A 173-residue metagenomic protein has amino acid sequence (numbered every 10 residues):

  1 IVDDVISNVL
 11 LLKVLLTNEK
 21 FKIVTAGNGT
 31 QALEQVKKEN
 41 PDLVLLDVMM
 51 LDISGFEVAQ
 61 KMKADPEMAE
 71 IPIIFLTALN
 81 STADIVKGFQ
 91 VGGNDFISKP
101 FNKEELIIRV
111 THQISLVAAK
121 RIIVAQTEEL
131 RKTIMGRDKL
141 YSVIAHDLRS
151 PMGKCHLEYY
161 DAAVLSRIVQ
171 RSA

Functional and structural regions predicted by a protein language model:
V5, V48-M49, P72-F75, L79: The short loop immediately C-terminal to the conserved phospho-acceptor aspartate in CheY-like receiver
I6-V24, K38: Two-component/phosphorelay signaling modules centered on CheY-like receiver
S7, G27-Q31, S54-Q60: Acidic catalytic/metal-coordinating carboxylates
V9, L51-D52, A69, S81 (+2 more regions): The feature encodes the CheY-like receiver
E34, F56-A69: Short amphipathic alpha-helix used as the core "switch/output" element in two-component signaling
E39-M50: Active-site beta3 strand of CheY-like receiver
E128-Y160: Primarily the dimerization/phosphotransfer
